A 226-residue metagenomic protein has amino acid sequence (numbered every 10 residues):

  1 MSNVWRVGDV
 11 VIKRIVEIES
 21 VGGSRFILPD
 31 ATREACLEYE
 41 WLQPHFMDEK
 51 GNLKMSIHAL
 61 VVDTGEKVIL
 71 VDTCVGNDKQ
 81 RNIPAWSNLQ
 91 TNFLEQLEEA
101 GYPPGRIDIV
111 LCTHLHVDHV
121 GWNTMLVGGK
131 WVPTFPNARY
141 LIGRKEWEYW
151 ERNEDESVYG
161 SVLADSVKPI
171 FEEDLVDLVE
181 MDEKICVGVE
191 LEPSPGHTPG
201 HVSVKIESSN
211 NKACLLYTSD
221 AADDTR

Functional and structural regions predicted by a protein language model:
M1-E98, R106-I109, N210-L216: Metallo-beta-lactamase
H45-K50, G128-G129, L191: Short, P/G- and charge-enriched loop/turn segments at secondary-structure junctions
D72, H114, H197: Conserved G/P- and acidic residue-centered "switch" motifs that form tight phosphate/ATP-binding loops in soluble
N88-Y102, R106, M125, T134-P193: Metallo-beta-lactamase
I107-D118: Metallo-beta-lactamase
G121-K130: Metal-dependent catalytic neighborhoods of phosphoester/phosphodiester hydrolases
E192-L216: Active-site-proximal loop/helix segments of hydrolase catalytic cores
Y217-R226: Single conserved hydrophobic/aromatic residue that forms the stacking wall/gate of nucleotide- or nucleobase-binding
